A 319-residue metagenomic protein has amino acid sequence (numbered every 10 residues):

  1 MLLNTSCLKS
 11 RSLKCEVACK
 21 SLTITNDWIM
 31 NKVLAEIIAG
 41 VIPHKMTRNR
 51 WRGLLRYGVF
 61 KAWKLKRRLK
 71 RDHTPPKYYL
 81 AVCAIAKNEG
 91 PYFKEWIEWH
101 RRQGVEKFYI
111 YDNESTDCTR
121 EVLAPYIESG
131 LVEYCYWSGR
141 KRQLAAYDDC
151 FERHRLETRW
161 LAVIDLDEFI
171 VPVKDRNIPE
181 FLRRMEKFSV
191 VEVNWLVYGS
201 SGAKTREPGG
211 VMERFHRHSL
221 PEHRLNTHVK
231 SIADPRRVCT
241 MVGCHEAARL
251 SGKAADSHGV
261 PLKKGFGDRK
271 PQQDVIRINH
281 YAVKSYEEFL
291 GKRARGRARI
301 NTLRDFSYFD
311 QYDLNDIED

Functional and structural regions predicted by a protein language model:
N31-K64, A145-D148, P172-D319: Catalytic-site signature of metal-activated, phosphate-bearing donor transferases, centered on the GT-A/GT-A-like
Y79-A81: Cell-envelope/extracellular polymer assembly enzymes that use nucleotide-activated donors
A84-E98, E114: Active-site beta-to-alpha loop of glycosyltransferases that engages the nucleotide-sugar donor
E98-E106: Short, acidic, metal-binding catalytic loop of nucleotide-sugar glycosyltransferases
D112-E128, G139: A conserved acidic beta->alpha catalytic loop
I127-R142, P221, L225-T227: Conserved donor nucleotide-binding strand/loop of the catalytic core
D148-W160: Active-site nucleotide-sugar/metal-binding loop of Leloir-type enzymes
T158-V171: Short beta-strand-to-loop acidic/aromatic patch adjacent to the donor-nucleotide binding site
